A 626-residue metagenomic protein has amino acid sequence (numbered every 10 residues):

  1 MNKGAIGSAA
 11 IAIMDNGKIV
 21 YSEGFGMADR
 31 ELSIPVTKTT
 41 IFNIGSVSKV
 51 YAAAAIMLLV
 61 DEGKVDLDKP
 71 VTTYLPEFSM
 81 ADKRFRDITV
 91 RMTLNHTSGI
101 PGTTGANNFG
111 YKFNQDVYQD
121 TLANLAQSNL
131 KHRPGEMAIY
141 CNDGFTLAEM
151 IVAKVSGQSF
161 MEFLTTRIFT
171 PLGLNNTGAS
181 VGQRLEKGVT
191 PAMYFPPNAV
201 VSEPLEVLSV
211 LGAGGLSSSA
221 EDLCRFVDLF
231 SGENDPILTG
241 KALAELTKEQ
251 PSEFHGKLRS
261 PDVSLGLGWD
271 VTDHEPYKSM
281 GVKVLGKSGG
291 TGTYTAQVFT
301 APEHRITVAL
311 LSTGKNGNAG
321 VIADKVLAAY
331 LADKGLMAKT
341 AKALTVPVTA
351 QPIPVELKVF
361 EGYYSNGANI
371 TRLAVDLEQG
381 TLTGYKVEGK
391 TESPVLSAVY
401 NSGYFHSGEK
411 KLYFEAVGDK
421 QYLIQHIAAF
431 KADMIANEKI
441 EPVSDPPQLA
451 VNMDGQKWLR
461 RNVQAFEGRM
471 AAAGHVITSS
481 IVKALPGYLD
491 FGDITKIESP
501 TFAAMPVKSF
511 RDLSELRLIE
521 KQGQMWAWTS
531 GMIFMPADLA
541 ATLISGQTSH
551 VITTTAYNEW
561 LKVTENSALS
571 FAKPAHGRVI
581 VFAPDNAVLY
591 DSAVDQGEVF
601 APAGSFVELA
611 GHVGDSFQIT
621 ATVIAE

Functional and structural regions predicted by a protein language model:
M1-D15, I19, Q158, T165-T166 (+2 more regions): Catalytic loop of the DD-peptidase/beta-lactamase superfamily, centered on the K-T-G motif and neighboring
K3, G7, D15-Y21, F25-N142 (+5 more regions): Active-site-proximal loop and beta-strand segments within enzyme catalytic domains
A55-L59, A148-V152, L223-V227, T307-V308: Buried hydrophobic packing segments
R86, G144, S219-D222: An acidic site on a long C-lobe helix of protein kinase domains
